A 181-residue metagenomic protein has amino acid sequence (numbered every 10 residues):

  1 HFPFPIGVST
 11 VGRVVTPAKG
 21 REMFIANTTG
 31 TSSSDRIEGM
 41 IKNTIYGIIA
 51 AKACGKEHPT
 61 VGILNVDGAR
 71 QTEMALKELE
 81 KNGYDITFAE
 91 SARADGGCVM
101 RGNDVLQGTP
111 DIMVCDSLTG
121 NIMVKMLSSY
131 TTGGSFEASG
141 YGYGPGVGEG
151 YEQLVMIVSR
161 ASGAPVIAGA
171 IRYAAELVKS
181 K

Functional and structural regions predicted by a protein language model:
H1-E38, A50, L76-N82: N-terminal loops that bind phosphate or other acidic moieties and the adjacent beta-alpha structural core
F2-I25, M100-K181: Glycine-rich phosphate/nucleotide-binding loop
G30-S32, N65-R70, A92-G97, D116-G120 (+1 more regions): Glycine-rich beta-alpha junction loops
S34-R93, D111: Glycine-rich phosphate/diphosphate-binding loop of Rossmann-like nucleotide-binding domains
N43, D95-G97, V105: Aromatic-residue hotspot detector
